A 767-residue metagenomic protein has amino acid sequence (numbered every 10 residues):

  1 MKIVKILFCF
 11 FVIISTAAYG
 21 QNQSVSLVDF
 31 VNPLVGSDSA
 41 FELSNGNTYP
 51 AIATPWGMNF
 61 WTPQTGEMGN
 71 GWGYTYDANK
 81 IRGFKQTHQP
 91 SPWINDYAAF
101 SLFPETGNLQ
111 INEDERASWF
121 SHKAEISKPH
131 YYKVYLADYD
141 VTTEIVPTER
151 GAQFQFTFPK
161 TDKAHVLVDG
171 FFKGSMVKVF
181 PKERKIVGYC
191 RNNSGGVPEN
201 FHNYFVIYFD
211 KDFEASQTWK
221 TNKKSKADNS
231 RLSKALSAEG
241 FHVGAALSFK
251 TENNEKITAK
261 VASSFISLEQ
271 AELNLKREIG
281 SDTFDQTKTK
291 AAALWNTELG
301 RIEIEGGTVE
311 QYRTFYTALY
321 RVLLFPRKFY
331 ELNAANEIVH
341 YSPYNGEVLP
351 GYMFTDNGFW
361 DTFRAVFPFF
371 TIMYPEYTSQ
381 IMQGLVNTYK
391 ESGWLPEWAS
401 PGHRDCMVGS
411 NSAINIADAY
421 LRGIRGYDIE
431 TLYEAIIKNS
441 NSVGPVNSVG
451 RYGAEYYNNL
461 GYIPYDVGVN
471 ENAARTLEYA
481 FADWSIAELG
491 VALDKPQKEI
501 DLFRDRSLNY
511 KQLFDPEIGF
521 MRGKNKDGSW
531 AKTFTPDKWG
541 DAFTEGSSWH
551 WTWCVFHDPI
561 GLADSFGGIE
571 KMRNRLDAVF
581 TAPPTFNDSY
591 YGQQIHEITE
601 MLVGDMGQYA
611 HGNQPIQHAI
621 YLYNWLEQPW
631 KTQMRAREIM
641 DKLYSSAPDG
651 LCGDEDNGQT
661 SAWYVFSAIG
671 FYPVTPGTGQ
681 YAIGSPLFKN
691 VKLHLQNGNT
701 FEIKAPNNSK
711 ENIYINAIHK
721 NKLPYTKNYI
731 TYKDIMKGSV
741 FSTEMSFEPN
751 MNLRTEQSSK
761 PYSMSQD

Functional and structural regions predicted by a protein language model:
M1-Q23: Bacterial Sec-dependent N-terminal signal peptides
N22-F367, T371-I414, Y420-L477, S485 (+10 more regions): Accessory carbohydrate-recognition regions in carbohydrate-active enzymes
A482: ATP-dependent phospho-/nucleotidyl transfer catalytic cores
A705: Conserved catalytic core of nucleotide polymerization and phosphodiester-bond processing enzymes
